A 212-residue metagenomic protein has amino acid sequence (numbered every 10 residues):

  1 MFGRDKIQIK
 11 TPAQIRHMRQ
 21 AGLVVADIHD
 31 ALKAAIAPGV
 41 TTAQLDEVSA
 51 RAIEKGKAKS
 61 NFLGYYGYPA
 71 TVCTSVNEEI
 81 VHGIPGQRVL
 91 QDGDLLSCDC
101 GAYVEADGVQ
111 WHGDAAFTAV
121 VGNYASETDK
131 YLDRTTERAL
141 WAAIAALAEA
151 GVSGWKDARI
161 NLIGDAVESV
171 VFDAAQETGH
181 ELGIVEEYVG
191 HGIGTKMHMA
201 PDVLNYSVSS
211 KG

Functional and structural regions predicted by a protein language model:
M1-G212: Active-site neighborhoods and metal-handling regions in enzymes and metal-associated proteins
